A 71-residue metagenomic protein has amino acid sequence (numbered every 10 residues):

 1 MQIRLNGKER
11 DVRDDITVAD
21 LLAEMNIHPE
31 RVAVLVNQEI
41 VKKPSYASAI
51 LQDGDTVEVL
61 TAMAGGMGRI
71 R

Functional and structural regions predicted by a protein language model:
Q2-R4, E9-Q52, E58-A62, R71: Compact, glycine-rich, soluble single-domain proteins
G68: Nucleotide and nucleotide-moiety/phosphate-recognizing core
